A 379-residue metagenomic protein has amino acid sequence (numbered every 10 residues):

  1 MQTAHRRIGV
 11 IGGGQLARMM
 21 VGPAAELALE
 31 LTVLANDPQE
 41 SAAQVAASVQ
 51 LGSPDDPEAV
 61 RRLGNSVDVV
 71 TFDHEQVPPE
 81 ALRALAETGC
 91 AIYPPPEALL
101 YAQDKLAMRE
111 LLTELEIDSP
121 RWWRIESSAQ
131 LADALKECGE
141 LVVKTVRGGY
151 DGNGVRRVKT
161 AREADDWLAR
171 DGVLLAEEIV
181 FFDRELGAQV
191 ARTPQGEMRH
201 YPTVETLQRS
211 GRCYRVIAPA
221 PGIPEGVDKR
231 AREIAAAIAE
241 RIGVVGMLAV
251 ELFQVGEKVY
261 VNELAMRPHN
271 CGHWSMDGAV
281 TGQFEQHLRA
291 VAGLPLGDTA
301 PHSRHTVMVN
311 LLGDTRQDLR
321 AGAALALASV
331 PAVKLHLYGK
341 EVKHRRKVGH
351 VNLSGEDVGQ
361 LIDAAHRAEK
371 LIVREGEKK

Functional and structural regions predicted by a protein language model:
M1-E110, A129: ATP-binding N-terminal substructure of ATP-dependent carboxylate-amine bond-forming enzymes
A4, R289-K379: Peripheral (often C-terminal) accessory segments that flank ATP-dependent C-N-forming ligase machineries
R6, P120, L141, N153 (+7 more regions): Change "...and in nucleic-acid phosphodiester-cleaving endonucleases..." to "...and in nucleic-acid processing enzymes
P94-V155, A161: A conserved helix-loop-beta module that forms one wall/lid of the active-site cleft in ATP-utilizing catalytic domains
R121, E140-V143, V173-E177, L248-A249 (+2 more regions): A short linear hydrophobic-aromatic micro-motif
G154-G256: Internal nucleotide-binding/catalytic subdomain
K229-V250, V255, A265-D314: Active-site "cap" helix and flanking loop/linker of ATP-utilizing ligase/carboxylase catalytic domains
